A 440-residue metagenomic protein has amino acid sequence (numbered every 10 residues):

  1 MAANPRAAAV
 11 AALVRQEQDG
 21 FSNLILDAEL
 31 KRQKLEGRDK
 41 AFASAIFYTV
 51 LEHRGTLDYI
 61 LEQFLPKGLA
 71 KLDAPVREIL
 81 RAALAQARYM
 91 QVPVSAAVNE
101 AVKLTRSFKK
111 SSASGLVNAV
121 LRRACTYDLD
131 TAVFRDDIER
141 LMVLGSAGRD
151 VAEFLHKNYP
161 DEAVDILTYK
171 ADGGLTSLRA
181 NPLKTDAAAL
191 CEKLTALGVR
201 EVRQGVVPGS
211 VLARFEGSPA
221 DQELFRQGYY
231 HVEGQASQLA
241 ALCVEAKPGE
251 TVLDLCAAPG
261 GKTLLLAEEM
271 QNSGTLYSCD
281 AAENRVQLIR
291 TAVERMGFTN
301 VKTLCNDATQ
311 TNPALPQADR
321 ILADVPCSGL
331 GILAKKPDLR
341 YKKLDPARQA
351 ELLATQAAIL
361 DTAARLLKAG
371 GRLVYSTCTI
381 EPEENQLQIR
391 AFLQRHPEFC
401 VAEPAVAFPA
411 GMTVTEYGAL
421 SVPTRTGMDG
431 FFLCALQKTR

Functional and structural regions predicted by a protein language model:
M1-R440: S-adenosylmethionine
